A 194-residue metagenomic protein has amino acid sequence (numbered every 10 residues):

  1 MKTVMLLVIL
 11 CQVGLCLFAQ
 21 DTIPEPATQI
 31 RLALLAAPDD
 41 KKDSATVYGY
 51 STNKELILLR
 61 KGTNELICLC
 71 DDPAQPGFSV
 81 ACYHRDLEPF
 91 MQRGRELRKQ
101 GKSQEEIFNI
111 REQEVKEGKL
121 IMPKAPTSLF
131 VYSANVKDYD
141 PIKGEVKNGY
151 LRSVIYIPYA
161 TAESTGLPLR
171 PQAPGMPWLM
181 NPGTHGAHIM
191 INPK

Functional and structural regions predicted by a protein language model:
M1-D21: Bacterial Sec-dependent N-terminal signal peptides
D21-K194: Primary mode marks residue(s) on the alpha4-beta5-alpha5 output face of response regulator receiver
